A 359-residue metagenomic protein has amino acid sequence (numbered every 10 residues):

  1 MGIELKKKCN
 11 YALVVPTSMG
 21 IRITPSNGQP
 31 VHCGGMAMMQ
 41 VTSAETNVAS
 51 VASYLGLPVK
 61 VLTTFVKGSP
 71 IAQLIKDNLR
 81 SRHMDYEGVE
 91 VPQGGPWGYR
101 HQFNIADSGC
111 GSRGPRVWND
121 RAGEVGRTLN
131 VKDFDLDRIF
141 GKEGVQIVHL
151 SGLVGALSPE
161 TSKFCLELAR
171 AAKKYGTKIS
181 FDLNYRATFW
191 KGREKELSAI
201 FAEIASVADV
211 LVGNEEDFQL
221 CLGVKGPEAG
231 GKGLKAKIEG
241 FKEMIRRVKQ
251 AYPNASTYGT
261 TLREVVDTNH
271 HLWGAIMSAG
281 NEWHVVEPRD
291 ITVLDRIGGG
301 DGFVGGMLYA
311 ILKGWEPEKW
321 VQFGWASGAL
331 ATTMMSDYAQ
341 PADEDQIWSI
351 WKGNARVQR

Functional and structural regions predicted by a protein language model:
M1-V31: Positively charged, low-complexity intrinsically disordered leader regions
Q40, N47-K60, S81, A310-K313: Alpha-helix C-terminal capping segments
L55-L57, K174-G176, V207: Helix C-cap/helix->beta junction micro-motif
V59, Y86, I179-F181, V212: Hydrophobic beta-strand scaffold residues
V59-G152, I347-R359: Conserved N-terminal subdomain of the carbohydrate kinase-like
F134, S162-E167, R193-A202: Charged helix-capping and loop-helix junction motifs
F189-G280: Conserved phosphate/ATP/ADP-binding segment of small-molecule kinases
T268, W283-G353: Conserved post-catalytic alpha-helical subdomain immediately downstream of the catalytic base and nucleotide-binding
